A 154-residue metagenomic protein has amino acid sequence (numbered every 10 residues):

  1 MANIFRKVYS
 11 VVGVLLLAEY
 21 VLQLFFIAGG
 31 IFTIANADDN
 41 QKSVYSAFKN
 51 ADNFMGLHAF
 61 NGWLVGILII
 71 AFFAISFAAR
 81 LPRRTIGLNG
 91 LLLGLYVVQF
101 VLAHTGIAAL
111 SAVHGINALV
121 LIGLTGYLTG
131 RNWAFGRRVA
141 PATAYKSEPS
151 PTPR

Functional and structural regions predicted by a protein language model:
M1-R154: Polytopic transmembrane helical bundles with strong interfacial aromatic enrichment
